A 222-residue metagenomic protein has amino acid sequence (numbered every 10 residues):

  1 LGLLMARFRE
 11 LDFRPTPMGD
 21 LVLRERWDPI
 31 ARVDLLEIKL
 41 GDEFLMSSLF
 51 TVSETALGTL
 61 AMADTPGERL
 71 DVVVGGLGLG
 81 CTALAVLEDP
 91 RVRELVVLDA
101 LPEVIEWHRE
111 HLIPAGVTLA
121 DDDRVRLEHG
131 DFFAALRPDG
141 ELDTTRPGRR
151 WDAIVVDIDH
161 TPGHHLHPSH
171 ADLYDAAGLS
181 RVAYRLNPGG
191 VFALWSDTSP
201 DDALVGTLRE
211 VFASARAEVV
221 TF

Functional and structural regions predicted by a protein language model:
G2-L35: N-terminal auxiliary segments of SAM/dcSAM-dependent transferases
D12, P29-A56, M62-A63, G67: S-adenosyl-L-methionine
D20, L35-E37, R124, S214: A residue-level signal for beta-strand positions that form part of recognition/binding surfaces within mature
V22, E37-K39, V73-V74: Short, conserved beta-strand segments within well-ordered enzyme catalytic domains that often line or immediately flank
T51-P188, S199, V211, R216 (+1 more regions): The AdoMet/dcAdoMet-binding core of the Class I SAM-like
F192-A193: A short hydrophobic/small-residue beta-strand
A203-T207: Rossmann-fold NAD(P)-binding glycine/threonine-rich loop
